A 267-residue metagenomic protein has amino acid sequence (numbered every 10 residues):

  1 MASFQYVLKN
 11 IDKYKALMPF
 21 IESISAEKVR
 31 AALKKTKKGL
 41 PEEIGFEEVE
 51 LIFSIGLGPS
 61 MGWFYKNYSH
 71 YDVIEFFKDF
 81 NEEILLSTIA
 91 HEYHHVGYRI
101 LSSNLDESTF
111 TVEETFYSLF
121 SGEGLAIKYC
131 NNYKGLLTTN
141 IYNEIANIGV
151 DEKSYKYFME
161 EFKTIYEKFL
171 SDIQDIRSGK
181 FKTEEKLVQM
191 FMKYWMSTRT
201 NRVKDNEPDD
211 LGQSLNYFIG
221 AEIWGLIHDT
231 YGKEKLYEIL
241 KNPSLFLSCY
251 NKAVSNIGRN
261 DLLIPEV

Functional and structural regions predicted by a protein language model:
M1-N10, L263: N-terminal mature-domain "stem" immediately C-terminal to a signal peptide or N-terminal signal-anchor/transmembrane
I11-K66, D79-E83: Auxiliary, metal-adjacent structural segments of Zn-dependent hydrolase domains
E42-F53, T139-E144, K235-N242: Surface-exposed patches in mature extracellular/periplasmic domains of secreted proteins
F53-Y71, H94-D106: A short mid-domain helix/strand-loop element embedded in enzyme catalytic domains that forms or borders the active-site
V73-I89: Short pre-active-site segment immediately N-terminal to the catalytic Zn-binding motif
I89-Y98, L125: Active-site His/Glu-centered metal-binding helix of metallohydrolases
L101-S103, S108-Q174, N256-I264: Post-HExxH zinc-binding segment in Zn-dependent metallohydrolases
Y157-V267: Pan-zinc metallopeptidase signature
